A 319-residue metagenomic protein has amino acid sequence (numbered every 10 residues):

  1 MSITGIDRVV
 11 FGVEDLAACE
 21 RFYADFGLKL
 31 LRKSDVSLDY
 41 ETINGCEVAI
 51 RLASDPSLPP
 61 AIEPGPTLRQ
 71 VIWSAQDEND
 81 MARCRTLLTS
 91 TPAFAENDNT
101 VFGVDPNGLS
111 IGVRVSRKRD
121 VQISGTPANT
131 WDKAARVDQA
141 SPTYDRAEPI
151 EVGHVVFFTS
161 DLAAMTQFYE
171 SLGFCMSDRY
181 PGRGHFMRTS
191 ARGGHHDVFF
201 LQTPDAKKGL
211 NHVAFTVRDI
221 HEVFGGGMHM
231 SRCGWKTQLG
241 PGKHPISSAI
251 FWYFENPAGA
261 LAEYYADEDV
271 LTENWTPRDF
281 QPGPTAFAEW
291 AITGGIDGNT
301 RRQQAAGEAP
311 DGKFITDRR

Functional and structural regions predicted by a protein language model:
M1-I6, F11-S34, T42-D98, G103-G153 (+3 more regions): Glyoxalase I/VOC metalloenzyme domain signal
S37, R183, H244-P245, E268: Conserved beta-strand edge residues that scaffold enzyme active sites
G184-R188, K243-I250: Beta-rich nucleic-acid/ligand-interaction surfaces
L239-P241: Surface-exposed, proline-enriched loop/turn segments that connect beta strands in immunoglobulin-like
